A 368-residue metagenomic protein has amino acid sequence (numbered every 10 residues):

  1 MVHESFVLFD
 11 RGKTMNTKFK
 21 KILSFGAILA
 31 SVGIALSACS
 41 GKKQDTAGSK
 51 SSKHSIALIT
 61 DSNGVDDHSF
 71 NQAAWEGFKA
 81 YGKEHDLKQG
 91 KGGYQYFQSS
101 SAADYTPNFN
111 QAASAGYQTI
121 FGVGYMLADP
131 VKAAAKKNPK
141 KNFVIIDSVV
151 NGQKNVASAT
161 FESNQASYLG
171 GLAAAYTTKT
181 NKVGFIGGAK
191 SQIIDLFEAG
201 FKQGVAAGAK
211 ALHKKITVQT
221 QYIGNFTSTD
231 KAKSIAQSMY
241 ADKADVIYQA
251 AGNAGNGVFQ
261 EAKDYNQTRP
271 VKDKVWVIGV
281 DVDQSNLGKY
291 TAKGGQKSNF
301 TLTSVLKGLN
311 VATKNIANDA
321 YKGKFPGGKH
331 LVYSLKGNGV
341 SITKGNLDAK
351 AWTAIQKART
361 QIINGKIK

Functional and structural regions predicted by a protein language model:
M1-F25: Bacterial Sec-dependent N-terminal signal peptides
K18, G41-K368: A residue-level marker of the well-folded mature domains of exported/periplasmic proteins
G26-G33: Alpha-helical transmembrane segments
A35-A38: C-terminal motif of bacterial Sec signal peptides marking the signal peptidase cleavage site
